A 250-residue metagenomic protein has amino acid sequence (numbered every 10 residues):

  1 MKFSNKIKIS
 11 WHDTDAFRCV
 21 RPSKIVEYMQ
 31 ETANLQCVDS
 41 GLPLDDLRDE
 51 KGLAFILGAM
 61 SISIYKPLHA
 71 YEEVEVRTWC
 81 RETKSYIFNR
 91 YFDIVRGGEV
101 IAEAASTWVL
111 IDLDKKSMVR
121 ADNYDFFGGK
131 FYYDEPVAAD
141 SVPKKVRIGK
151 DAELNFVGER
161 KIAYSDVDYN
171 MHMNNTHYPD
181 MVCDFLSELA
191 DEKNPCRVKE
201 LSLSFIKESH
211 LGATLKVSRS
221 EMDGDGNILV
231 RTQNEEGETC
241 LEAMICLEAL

Functional and structural regions predicted by a protein language model:
M1-L57, A105, D112-R197: Hot-dog-fold acyl-thioester-processing enzymes
K2-N5, S63-P143, F205, S209-T214 (+1 more regions): HotDog/MaoC-like acyl-thioester-processing domains
L53-P67, C196-E208: Small beta-barrel nucleic-acid-binding modules, principally OB-folds
